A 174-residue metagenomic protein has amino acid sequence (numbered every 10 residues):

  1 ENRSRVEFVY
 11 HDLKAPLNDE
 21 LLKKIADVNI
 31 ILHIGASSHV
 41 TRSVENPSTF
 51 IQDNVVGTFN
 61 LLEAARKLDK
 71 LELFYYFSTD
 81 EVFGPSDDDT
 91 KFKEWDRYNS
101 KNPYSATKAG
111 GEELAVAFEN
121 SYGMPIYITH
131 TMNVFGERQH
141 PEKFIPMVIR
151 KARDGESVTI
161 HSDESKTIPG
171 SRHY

Functional and structural regions predicted by a protein language model:
E1-R3: Glycine-rich phosphate-binding loop and adjoining beta1-alpha1-beta2 segment of Rossmann-like nucleotide-binding folds
V6-E7, I126: Short, conserved active-site loop motifs that form the nucleotide-linked donor/cofactor pocket
Y10-D53: NAD(P)H-binding glycine-rich loop region in Rossmannoid oxidoreductase-like domains and their noncatalytic homologs
L13, A36, T79, T131-V134: Active-site loop/turn elements of alpha/beta-hydrolase fold enzymes, especially the short glycine-/histidine-rich
G35, A65, A152-R153: Hydrophobic aliphatic residues
R42-S43, R97, I126-N133, V148-Y174: A conserved pocket-lining segment of Rossmann-fold NAD(P)-dependent short-chain dehydrogenase/reductase
E45-N60, K67, E72-L73, E81-F135 (+1 more regions): Catalytic helix-loop patch of NAD(P)-dependent Rossmann-fold dehydrogenases
L61, F118, M147-A152: A short, amphipathic alpha-helix embedded in the catalytic core of nucleotide-handling enzymes
